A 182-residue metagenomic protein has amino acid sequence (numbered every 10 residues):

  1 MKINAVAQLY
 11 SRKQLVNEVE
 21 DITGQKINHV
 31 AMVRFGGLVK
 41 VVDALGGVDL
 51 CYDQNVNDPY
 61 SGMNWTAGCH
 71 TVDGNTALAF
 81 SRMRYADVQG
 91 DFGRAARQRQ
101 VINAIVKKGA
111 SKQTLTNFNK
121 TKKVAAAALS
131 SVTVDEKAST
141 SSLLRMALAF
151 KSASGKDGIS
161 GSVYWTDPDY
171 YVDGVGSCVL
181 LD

Functional and structural regions predicted by a protein language model:
M1-D182: Non-catalytic, solvent-exposed segments at the cell envelope interface
